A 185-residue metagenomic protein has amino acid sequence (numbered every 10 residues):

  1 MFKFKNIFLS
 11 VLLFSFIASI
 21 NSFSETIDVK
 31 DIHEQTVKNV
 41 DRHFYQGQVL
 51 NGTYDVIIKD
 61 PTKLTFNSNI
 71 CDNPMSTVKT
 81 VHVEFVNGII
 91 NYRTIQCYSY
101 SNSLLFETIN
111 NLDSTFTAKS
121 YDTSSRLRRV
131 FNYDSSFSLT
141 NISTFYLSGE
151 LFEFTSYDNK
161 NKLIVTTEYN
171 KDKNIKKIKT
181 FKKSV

Functional and structural regions predicted by a protein language model:
M1-T26: Classical Sec-dependent N-terminal signal peptides that target proteins to the secretory pathway
S19-V185: Glycine/tyrosine- and acidic-biased, solvent-exposed loop/turn segments at the edges of beta-strands
